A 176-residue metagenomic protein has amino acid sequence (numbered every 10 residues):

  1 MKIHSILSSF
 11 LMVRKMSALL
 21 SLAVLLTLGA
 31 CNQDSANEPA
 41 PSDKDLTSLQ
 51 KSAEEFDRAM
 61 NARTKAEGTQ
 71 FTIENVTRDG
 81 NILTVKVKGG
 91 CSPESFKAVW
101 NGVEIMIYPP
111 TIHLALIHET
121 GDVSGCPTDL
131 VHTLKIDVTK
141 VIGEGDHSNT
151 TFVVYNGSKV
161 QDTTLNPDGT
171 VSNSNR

Functional and structural regions predicted by a protein language model:
I3-L20: Bacterial N-terminal signal peptides that target proteins for export
T27-A30: C-terminal motif of bacterial Sec signal peptides marking the signal peptidase cleavage site
N32-D34: Bacterial signal peptide processing site
A40-G80: Transition segment at domain starts
A66-I105: Short, surface-exposed binding/anchoring microloops in extracellular/periplasmic proteins
V103-V123: Extracellular lectin-like interaction modules
H118-T151, G157-K159: Short, solvent-exposed, Trp/other aromatic-anchored flexible loops in extracytoplasmic proteins
K159-R176: Short, low-complexity, Pro/Ser/Thr/Gly-rich segments in the mature regions of secreted, periplasmic
